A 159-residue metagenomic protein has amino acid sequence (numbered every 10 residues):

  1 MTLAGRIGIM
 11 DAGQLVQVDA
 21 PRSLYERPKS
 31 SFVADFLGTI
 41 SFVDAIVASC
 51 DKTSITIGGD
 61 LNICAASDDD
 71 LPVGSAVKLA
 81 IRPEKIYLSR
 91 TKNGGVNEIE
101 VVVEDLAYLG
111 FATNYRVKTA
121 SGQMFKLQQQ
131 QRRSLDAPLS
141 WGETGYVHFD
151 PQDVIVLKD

Functional and structural regions predicted by a protein language model:
M1-L61: Internal alpha/beta loop-helix hairpins
I40-F42, C50-D159: Non-catalytic connector elements of ABC transporters
